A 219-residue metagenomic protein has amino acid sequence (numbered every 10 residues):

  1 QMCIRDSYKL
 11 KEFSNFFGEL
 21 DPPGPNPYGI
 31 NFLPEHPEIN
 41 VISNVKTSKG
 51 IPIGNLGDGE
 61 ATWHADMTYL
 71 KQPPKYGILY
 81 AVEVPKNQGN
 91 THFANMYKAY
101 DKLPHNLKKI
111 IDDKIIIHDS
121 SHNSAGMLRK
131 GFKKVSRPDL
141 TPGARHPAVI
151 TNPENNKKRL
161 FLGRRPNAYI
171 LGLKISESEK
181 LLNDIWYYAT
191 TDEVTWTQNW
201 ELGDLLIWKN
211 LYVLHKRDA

Functional and structural regions predicted by a protein language model:
R5-I207, L211-A219: Fe(II)/2-oxoglutarate oxygenase catalytic core
